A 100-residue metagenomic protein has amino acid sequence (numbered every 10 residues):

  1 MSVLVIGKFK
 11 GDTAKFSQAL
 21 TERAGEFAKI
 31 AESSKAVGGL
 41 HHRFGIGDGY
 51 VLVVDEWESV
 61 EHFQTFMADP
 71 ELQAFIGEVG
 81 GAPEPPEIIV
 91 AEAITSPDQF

Functional and structural regions predicted by a protein language model:
M1-Q73, A82-F100: Short S/T/G/P-rich N-terminal loop/turn motif that feeds into the first structured element of a domain
